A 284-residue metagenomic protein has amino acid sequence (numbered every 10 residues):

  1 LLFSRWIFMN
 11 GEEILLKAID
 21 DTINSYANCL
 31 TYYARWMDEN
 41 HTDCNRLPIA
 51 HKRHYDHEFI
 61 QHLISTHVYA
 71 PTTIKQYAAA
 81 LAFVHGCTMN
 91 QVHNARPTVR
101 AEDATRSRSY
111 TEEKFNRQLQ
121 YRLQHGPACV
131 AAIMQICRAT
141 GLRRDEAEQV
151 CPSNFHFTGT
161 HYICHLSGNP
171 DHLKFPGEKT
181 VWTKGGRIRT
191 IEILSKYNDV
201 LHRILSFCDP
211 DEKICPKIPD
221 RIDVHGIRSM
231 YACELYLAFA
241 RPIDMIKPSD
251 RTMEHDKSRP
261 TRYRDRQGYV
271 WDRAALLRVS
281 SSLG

Functional and structural regions predicted by a protein language model:
L1-K17: N-terminal DNA-binding module of tyrosine recombinases/phage integrases
L15-N90, S280: Non-catalytic DNA-binding core/recognition domains of DNA-processing enzymes
H57, N90-Q120, W182-K184: Flexible interdomain linker/hinge and immediately adjacent N-terminus of the catalytic tyrosine-recombinase domain
F115-R144, R262-R266, V270-R273: Basic, Lys/Arg- and aromatic-enriched nucleic-acid-binding interface segment
G126-V130, I136-V150, E234, A238-I243 (+1 more regions): A short, glycine-centered helix-capping/turn motif at helix boundaries that positions DNA-contacting or catalytic
Q149-Y197: Conserved tyrosine-mediated DNA breakage-rejoining catalytic core shared by Y-recombinases
P176-S206, D211-Y231: C-terminal catalytic core of Y-nucleophile DNA break-rejoin enzymes
K217-L277, S281: Short basic/aromatic active-site micro-motif
